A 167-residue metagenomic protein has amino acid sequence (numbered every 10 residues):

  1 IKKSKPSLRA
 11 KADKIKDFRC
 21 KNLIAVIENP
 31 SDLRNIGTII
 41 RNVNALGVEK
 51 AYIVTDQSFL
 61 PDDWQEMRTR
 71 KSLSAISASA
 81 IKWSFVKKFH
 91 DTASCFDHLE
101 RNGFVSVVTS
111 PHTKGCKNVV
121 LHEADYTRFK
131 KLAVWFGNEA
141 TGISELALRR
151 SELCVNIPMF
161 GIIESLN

Functional and structural regions predicted by a protein language model:
K2-C116: RNA substrate-binding interface of SAM-dependent RNA methyltransferases
R34-N35, C116, G142, I163-L166: Residues that form or flank phosphate/diphosphate-binding pockets in enzymes that use nucleotide phosphates
T38-I39, V119-H122, L146-R149: Short amphipathic alpha-helical segments
C95, L99-N102, I143, A147-L153: A structural motif corresponding to the C-terminal end of an alpha-helix and its immediate exit/capping segment
P111-K114, N138-T141, G161: Short glycine-rich anion-binding loops that position phosphate/pyrophosphate groups of nucleotides and phosphorylated
T127-R128, A147: Structural alpha-helical scaffold elements that stabilize or flank donor/cofactor-binding regions in carbohydrate
E145-N167: Structured adenosyl-cofactor binding patch, chiefly the S-adenosyl-L-methionine
